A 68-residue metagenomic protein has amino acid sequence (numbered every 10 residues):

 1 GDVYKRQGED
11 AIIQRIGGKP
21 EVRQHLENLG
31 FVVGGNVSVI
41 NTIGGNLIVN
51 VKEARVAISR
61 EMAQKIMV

Functional and structural regions predicted by a protein language model:
G1-Y4: Short, small-residue-biased leader/transition segments that mark boundaries at the very start of proteins
I12, V32: Basic nucleic-acid-binding interfaces
R15-K19: A structural micro-motif recognizing beta-strand termini and the immediately following turn/loop segments
E21-H25: Short alpha-helix capping/helix-loop boundary micro-motifs
L26-G30: Short, surface-exposed secondary-structure edge patches
I40-V68: C-terminal structural segments of small proteins and small subunits
